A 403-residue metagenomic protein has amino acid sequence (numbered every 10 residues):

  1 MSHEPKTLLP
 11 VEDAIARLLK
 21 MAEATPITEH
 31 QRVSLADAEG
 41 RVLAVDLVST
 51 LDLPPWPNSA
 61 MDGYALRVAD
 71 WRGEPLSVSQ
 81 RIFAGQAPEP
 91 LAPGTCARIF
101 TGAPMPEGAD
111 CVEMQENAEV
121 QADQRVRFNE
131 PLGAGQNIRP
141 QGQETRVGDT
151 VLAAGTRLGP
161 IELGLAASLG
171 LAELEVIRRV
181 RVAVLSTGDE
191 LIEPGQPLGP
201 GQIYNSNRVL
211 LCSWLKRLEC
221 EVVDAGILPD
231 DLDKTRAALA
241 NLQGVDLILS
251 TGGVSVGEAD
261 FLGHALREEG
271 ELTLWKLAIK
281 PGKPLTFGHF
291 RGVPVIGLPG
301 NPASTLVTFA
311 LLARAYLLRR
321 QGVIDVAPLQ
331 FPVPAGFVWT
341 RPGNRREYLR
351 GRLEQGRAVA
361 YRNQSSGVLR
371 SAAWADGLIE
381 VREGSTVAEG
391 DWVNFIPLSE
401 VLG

Functional and structural regions predicted by a protein language model:
M1-E12, A172-L298, P302-T308: Helix-rich terminal scaffold detector
S2-V11, A65-D224, A358, L378 (+2 more regions): Short, glycine/charged-enriched hinge/interface segments at domain edges or termini
T7-P75: Intrinsically disordered, low-complexity, positively charged segments
E12-I15, P26, H30-A36, V45 (+3 more regions): Flexible glycine/proline-rich
L19-P26, D46, M105, D149 (+10 more regions): Structural signal for hydrophobic packing residues in well-ordered secondary-structure cores of soluble enzyme domains
Q31-L35, L53-S77, G108-Q124, R346-A372: Short beta-strand/loop turn elements enriched in aromatics
E39-D52, G85-R98, R146, F287-G288 (+1 more regions): Short, hydrophobic/aliphatic alpha-helical segments
